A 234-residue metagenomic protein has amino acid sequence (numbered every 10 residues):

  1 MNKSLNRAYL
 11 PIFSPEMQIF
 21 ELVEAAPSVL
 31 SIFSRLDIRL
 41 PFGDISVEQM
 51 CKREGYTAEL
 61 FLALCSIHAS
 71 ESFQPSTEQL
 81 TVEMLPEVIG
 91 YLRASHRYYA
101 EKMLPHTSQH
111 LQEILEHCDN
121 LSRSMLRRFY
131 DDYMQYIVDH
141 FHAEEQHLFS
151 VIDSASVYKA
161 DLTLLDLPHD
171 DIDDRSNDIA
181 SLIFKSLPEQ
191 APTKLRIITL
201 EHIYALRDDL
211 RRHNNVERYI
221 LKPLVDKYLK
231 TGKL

Functional and structural regions predicted by a protein language model:
M1-L234: Small-residue-biased structural context
